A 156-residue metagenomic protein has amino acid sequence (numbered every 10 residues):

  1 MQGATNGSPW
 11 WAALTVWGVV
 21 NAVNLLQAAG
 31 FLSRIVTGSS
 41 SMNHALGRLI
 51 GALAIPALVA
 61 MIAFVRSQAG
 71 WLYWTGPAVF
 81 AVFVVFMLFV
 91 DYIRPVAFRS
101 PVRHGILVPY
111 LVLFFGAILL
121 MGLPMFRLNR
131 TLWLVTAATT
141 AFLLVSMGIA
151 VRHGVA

Functional and structural regions predicted by a protein language model:
M1-A12: Short, strongly hydrophobic alpha-helical membrane anchors
W10-G38, L143: N-terminal signal-anchor/start-transfer transmembrane helix
W11-N24, W71-V82, A137: Structural signature of hydrophobic alpha-helical transmembrane segments
A28-S41, L88-A97, G148-V155: C-terminal ends of transmembrane helices
S40-W74: Membrane-helix boundary elements
R48-A60, R103-L119: Small-residue-rich segments of transmembrane alpha-helices in multi-pass membrane proteins, especially helix faces
Y92-G105, G116-V135, R152: Membrane-helix boundary connector in multi-pass membrane proteins
T131-M147: Small-residue-rich transmembrane alpha-helices that serve as helix-helix interface/gating elements in multipass
